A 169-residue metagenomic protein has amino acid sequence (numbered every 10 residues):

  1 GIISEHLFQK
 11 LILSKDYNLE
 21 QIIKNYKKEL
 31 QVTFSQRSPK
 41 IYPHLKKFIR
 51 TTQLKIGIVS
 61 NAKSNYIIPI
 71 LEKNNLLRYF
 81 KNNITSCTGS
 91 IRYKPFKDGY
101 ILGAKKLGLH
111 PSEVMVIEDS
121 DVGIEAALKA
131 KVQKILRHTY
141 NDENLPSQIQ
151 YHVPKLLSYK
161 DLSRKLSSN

Functional and structural regions predicted by a protein language model:
G1-R50, L54, K63: N-terminal helical cap/lid subdomain that shapes the substrate entry/recognition surface in HAD-like hydrolases
L11-I12, K47-K55, R137, L145-Y151 (+1 more regions): Alpha-helix C-terminal capping segments
L54-I58, P111-V114: Short active-site oxyanion
G57-V59, T85, I135: Structural detector of well-ordered beta-strand residues that form the stable sheet scaffold of enzyme domains
K63-M115, D121, E125, K129: Substrate-recognition "cap/lid" segment bordering the active-site pocket of phosphatases
L76-S86, L145-L166: Structural recognition of alpha->loop->beta junctions
M115-P154: Acidic, Mg2+-coordinating phosphoryl-transfer loop and its flanking beta/alpha structural elements, shared across
